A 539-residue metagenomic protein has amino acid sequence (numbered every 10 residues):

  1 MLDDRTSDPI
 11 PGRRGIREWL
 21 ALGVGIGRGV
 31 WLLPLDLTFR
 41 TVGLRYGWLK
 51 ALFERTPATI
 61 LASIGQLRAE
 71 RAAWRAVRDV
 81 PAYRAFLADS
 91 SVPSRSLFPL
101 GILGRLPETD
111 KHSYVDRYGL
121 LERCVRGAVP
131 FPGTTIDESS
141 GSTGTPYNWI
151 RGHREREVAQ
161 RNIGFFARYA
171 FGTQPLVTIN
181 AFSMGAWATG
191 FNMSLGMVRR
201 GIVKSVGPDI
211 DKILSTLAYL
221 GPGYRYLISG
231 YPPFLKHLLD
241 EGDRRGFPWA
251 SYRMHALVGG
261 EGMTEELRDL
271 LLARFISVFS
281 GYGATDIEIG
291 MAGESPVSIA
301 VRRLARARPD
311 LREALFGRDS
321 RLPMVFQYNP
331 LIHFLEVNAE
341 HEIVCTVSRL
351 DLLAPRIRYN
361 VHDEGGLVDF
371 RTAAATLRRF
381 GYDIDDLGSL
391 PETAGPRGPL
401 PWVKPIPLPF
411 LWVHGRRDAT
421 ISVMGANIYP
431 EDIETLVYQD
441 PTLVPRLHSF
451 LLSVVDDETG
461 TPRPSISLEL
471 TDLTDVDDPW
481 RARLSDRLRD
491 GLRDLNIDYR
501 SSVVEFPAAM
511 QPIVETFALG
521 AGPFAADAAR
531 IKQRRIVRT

Functional and structural regions predicted by a protein language model:
M1-E138, G144-Y169, T173-P175, S251 (+2 more regions): Nucleotide 5′-phosphate-binding alpha/beta core
L2-K50, T109-L311, F316-G317: Active-site phosphate/ATP/adenylate-binding loop shared across adenylate-forming ligases
T59-A62, E70, S320-M324, I332 (+1 more regions): Active-site rim elements
R75, A82, N162, N192 (+5 more regions): Amphipathic alpha-helical segments that form well-ordered structural scaffolds and often line/cohere around active
V80, R200, D440-V444: Acidic-histidine catalytic/liganding microenvironments
V203-K204, V278, L335, P512-V514: Generic structural signal for residues in well-ordered beta-strands
I228, V344, L353, Y359-P507 (+1 more regions): AMP-binding/adenylate-forming catalytic core of the ANL superfamily
D269-E392: Conserved AMP-binding/adenylate-forming
